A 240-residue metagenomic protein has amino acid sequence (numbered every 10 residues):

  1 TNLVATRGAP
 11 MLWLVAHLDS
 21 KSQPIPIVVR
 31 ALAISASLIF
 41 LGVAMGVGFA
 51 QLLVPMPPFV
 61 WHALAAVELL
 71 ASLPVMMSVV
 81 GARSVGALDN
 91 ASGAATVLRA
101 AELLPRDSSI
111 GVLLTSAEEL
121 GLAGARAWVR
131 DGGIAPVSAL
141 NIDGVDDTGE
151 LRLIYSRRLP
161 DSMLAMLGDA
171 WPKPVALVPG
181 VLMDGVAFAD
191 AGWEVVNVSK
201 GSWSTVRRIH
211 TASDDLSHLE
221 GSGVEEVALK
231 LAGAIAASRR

Functional and structural regions predicted by a protein language model:
T1-G8, I25-V54, P58-H62: A non-catalytic alpha/beta surface segment that caps or lines the substrate-entry region of metallo-dependent hydrolase
T1-N2, L52-M163, L177-G185: Acidic/histidine-rich catalytic neighborhood of metal-dependent amide-processing enzymes
A9-W13: Active-site beta-strand-loop-beta-strand hairpin of nuclease catalytic cores that positions key catalytic residues
H17: Histidine-centered divalent metal-coordination motifs
K21-I25, S72-M76, T148-E150, S204-I209: Short acidic/His/Gly/Ser-rich catalytic and metal-binding motifs that mark active-site loops of diverse hydrolases
I27-S35, V85-S92, L219-E226: Short alpha-helix boundary/capping segments
V137, V145-R240: Active-site-adjacent substrate-binding region of metalloamidase/peptidase-like peptide-processing proteins
